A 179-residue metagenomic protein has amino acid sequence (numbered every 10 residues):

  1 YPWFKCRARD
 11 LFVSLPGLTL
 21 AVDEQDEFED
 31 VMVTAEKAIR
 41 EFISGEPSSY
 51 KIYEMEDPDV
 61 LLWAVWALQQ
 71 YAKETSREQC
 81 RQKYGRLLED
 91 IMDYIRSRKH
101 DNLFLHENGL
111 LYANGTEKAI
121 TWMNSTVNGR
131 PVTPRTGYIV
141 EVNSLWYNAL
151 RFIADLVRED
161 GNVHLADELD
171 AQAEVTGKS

Functional and structural regions predicted by a protein language model:
Y1-P2, R130: Active-site flanking loop/helix segments enriched in acidic
K5, R9-L11, L15-I120, I139-N143 (+1 more regions): Aromatic-rich carbohydrate-recognition surfaces in CAZymes
Y71, R130, A154-D155: Amphipathic alpha-helical interaction segments
E78, T136, V163: Active-site oxyanion-binding pockets that recognize sulfate/phosphate
R96, H100-E107, Y147-S179: Catalytic cores of carbohydrate-active enzymes
E117-P134: A short, charged helix-loop
